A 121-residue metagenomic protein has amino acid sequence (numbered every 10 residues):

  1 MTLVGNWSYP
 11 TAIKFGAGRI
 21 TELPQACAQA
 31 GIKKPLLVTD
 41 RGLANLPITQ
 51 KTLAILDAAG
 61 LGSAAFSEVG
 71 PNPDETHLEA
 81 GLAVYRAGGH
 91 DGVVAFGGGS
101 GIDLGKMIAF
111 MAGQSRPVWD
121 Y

Functional and structural regions predicted by a protein language model:
M1-F66: An N-terminal, well-structured beta->alpha segment
G18-I20, V118-Y121: Short amphipathic alpha-helical surface micro-motifs
A44-D120: N-terminal small/polar loop signature for handling phosphorylated ligands or for N-terminal nucleophile
